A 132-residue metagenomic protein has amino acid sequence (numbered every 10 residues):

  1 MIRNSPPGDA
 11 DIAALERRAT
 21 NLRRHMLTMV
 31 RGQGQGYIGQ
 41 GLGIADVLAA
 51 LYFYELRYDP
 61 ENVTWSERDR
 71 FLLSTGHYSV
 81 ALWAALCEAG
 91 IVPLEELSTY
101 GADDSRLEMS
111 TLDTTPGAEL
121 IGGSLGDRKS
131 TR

Functional and structural regions predicted by a protein language model:
M1-L22: N-terminal hydrophobic or amphipathic helices/low-complexity stretches enriched in small/hydrophobic/Pro/Gly
P6, A10, R31-G32, A118: Short coil/turn segments at secondary-structure junctions
A13-R17, Q35, G122: Alpha-helix capping and helix-loop boundary segments enriched in small/acidic/polar residues
A19-Q35: N-terminal capping segment at the start of a domain
M26-M29, L42-R132: Cofactor-binding active-site loop characterized by glycine-rich and histidine/acidic residues
G36-L42: Structural motif
